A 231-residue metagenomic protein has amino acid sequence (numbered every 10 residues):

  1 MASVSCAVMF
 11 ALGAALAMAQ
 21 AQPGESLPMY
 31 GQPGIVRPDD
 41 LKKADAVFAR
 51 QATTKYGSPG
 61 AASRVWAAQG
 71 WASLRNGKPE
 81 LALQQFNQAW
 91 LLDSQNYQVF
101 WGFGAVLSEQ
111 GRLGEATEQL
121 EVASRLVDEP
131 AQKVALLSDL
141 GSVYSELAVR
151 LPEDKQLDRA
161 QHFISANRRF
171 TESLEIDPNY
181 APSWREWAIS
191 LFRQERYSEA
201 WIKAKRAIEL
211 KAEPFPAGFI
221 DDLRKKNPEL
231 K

Functional and structural regions predicted by a protein language model:
S3-A15: Bacterial N-terminal signal peptides
A17-N76: N-terminal leader/linker segments that initiate helical-solenoid repeat arrays
A62, N96, P130-K133, Y180 (+1 more regions): Residue-level recognition of tetratricopeptide repeat
R64-R75, Q84-Q88, Y97-E109: Non-membrane alpha-helical segments in proteins
A68, G102-F103, D139, E186 (+1 more regions): Canonical tetratricopeptide repeat
R75, E109, E146, R193 (+1 more regions): Register position in tetratricopeptide repeats
G102-D177, P182: Alpha-helical adaptor scaffolds
E121-L126, Q161-E172, F192-P214: TPR/TPR-like (Sel1-like) alpha-helical repeat modules
